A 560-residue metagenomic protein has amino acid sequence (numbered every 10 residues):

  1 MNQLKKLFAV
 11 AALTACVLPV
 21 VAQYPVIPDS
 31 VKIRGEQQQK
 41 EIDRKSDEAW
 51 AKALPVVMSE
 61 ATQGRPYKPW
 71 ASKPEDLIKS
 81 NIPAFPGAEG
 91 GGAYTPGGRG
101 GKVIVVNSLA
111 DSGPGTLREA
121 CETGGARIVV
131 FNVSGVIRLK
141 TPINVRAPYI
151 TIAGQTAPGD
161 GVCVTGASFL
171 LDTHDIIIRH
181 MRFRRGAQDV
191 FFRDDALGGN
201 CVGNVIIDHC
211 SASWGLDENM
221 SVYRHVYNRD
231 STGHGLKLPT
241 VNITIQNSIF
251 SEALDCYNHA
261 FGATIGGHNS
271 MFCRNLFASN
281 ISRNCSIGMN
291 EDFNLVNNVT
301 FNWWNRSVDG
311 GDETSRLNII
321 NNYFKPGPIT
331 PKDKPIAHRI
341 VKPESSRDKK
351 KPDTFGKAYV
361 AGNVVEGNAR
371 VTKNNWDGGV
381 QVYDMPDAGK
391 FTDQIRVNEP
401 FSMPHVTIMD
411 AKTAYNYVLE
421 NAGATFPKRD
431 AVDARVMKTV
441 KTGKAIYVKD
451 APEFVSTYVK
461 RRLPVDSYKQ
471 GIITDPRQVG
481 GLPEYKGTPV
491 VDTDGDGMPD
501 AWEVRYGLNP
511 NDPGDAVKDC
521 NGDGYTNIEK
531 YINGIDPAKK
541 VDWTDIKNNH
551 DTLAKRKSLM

Functional and structural regions predicted by a protein language model:
M1-Q23: Bacterial Sec-dependent N-terminal signal peptides
P25-S59, Q63-K73, I287-M289, N294-P476: Extracellular beta-rich repeat passengers
F85-V129: Acidic Gly/Asp/Thr-rich repetitive segments characteristic of extracellular carbohydrate-active and adhesion proteins
R118-G125, I137-T151, V162-R179, R185-V202: Extracellular beta-strand-rich solenoid/capping regions of secreted or surface-exposed proteins that bind or remodel
Y149, G154, P158, H174-R185 (+7 more regions): Right-handed parallel beta-helix
Q155-V162, M181, L508-G514: Extracellular beta-strand-rich, repetitive "passenger/adhesive" scaffolds that bind or process carbohydrates
P476-M560: Extracellular calcium-associated, cysteine-rich motifs in secreted modular proteins
